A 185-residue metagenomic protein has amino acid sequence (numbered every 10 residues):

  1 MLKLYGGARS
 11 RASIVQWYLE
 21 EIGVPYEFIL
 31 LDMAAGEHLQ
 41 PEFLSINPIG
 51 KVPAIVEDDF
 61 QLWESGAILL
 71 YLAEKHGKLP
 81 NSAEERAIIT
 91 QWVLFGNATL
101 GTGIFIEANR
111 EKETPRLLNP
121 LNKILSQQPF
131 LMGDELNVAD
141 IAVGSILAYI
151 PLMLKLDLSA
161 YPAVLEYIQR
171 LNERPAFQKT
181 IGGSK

Functional and structural regions predicted by a protein language model:
M1-R116, N122, P129: GST-like domain detector, emphasizing the conserved glutathione-binding G-site in the N-terminal thioredoxin-like
M33-A34, A139, K185: Conserved beta-strand edge residues that scaffold enzyme active sites
H38, E135, S184-K185: Compositionally biased, intrinsically disordered low-complexity regions
L72, V93-P175, T180: GST-like fold's C-terminal all-alpha helical module
G77, L154-K155, K185: Glycine-centered secondary-structure boundary/capping sites
